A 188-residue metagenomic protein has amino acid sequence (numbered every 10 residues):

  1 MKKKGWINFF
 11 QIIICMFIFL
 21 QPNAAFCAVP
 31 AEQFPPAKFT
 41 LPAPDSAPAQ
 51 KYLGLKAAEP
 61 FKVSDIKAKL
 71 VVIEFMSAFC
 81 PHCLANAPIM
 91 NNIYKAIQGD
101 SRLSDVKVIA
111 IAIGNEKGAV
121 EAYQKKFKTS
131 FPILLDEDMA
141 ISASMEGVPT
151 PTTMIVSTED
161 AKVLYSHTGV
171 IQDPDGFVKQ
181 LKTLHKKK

Functional and structural regions predicted by a protein language model:
F10-Q21: Bacterial N-terminal signal peptides
A24-C27: Boundary at the C-terminal end of the N-terminal hydrophobic targeting segment
L41-V71: A short beta-strand-turn-helix
K69-V71, M76-F79, P149: Short pre-active-site segment immediately N-terminal to redox-active cysteine/selenocysteine motifs in thiol-based
V72-I73, V108, T153: Hydrophobic beta-strand anchors of alpha/beta hydrolase catalytic cores
F75-N92: Conserved redox-active cysteine motifs that mediate thiol-disulfide chemistry, especially di-cysteine Cys-X(1-2)-Cys
Q98-E137: Conserved segment of the thioredoxin-like fold in thiol-based oxidoreductases
K125-T129, E137-K182: Thiol/disulfide oxidoreductase modules built on the thioredoxin-like
